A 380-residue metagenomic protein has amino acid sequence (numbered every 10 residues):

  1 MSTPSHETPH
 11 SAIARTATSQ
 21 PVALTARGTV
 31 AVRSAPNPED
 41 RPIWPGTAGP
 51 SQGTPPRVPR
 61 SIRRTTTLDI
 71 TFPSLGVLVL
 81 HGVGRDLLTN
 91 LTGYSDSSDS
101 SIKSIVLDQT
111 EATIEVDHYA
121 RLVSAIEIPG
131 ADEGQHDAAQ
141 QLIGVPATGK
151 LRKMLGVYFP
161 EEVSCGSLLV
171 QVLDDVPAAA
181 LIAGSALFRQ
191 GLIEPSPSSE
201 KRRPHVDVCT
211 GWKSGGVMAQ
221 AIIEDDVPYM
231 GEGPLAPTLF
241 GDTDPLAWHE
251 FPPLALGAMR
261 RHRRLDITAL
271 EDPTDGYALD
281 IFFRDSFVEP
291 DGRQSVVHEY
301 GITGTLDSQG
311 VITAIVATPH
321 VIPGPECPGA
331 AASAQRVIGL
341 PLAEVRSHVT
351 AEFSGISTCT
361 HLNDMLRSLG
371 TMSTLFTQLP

Functional and structural regions predicted by a protein language model:
S2-T238, D285-P380: Active-site- and interface-proximal helix/loop "cap" or "latch" segments in soluble metabolic and energy-transducing
A219-R293: Long, positively charged binding patches that form subdomain-scale interaction surfaces for polyanionic ligands
